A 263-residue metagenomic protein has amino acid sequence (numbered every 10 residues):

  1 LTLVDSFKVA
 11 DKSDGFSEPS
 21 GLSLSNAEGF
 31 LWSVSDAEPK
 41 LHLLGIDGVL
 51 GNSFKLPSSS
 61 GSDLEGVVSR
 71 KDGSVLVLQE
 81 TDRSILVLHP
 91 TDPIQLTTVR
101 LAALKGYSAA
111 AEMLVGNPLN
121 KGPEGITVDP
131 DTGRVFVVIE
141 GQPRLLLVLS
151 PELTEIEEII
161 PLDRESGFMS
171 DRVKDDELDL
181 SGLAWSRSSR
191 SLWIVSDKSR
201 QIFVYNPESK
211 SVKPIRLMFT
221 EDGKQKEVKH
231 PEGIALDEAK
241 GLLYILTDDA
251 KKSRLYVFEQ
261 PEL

Functional and structural regions predicted by a protein language model:
L1-L263: Sequence/structural signature of beta-propeller domains
